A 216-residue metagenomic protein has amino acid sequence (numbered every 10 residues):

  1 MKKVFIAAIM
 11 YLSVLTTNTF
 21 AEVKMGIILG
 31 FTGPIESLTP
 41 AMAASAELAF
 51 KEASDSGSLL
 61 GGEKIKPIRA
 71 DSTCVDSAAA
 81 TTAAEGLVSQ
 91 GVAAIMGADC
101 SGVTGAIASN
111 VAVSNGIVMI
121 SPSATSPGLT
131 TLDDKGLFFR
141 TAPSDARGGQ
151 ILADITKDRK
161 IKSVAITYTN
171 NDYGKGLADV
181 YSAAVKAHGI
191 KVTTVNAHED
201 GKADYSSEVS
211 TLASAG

Functional and structural regions predicted by a protein language model:
V4-L15: Sec-dependent N-terminal signal peptides
T16-A21: Sec/Tat signal peptide C-region and signal peptidase I cleavage site
E22-A41, A98, S163-T167: Short beta-strand segments enriched in small/hydrophobic residues
E22-K24, G62-K66, Q90-A94, S114-M119 (+4 more regions): Loop/turn elements at helix/coil->beta-strand transitions in domains of secreted/extracellular proteins
S37-A44, G57-L129, T141, E199-A203: Beta-alpha junction/loop-to-helix N-cap segments that form part of ligand/metal-binding clefts
L38-L59, V180-K186: Short, polar/charged alpha-helical segment
T73, T81-T82, P127-G128, G136-G216: Extracellular/periplasmic Venus flytrap/periplasmic-binding protein
